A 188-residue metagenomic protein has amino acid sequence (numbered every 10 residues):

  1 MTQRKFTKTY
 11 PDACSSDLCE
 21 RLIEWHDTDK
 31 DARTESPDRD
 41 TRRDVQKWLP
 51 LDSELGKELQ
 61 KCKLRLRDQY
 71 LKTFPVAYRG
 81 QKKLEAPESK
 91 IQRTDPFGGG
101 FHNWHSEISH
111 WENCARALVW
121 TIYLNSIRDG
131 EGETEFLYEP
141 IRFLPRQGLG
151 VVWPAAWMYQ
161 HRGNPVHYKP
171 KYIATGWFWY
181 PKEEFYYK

Functional and structural regions predicted by a protein language model:
M1-L84: Non-heme Fe(II)/2-oxoglutarate
L64, D68-K188: Catalytic core of non-heme Fe(II) oxygenases with the double-stranded beta-helix
